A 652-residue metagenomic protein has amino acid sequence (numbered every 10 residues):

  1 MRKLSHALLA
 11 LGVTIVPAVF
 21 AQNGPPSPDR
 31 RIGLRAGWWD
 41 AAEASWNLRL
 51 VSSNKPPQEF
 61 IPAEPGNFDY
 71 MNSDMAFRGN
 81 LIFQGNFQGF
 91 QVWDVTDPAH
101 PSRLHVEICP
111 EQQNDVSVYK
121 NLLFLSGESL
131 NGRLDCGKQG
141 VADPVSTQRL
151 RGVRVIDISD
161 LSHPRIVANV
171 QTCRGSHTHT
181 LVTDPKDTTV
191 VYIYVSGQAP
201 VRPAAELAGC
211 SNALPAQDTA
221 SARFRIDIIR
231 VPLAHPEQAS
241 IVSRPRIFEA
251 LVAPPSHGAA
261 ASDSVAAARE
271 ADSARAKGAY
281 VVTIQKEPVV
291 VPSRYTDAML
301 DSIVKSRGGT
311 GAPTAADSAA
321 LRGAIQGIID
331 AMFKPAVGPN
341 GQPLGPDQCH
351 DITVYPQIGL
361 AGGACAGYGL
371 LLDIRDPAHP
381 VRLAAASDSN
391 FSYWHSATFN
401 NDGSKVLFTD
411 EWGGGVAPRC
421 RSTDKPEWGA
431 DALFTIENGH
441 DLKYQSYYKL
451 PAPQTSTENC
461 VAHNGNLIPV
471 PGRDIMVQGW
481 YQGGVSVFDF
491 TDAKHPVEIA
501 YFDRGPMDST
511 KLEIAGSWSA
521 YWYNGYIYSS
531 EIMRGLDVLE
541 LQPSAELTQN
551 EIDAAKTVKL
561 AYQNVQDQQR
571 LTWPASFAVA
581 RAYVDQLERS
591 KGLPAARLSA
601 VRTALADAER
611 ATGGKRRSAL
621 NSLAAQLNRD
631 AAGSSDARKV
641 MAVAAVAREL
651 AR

Functional and structural regions predicted by a protein language model:
M1-L4: Positively charged n-region of N-terminal signal peptides that target proteins for export
H6-A18: Bacterial N-terminal signal peptides
F20-L587, A600: Feature marking well-ordered beta-strand scaffolds used for ligand recognition
N550-R652: Soluble extracellular-acting proteins and domains
